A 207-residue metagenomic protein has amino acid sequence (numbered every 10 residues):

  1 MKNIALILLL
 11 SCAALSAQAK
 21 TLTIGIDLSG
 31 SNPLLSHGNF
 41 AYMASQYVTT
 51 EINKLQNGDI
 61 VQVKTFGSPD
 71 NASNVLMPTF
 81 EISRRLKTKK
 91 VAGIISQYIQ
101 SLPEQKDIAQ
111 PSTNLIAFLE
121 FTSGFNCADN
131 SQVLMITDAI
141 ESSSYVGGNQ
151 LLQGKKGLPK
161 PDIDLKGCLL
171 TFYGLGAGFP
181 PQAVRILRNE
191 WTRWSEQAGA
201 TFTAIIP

Functional and structural regions predicted by a protein language model:
M1-I4: Positively charged n-region of N-terminal signal peptides that target proteins for export
L9-Q18: Hydrophobic h-region of N-terminal signal peptides that target proteins for export in Gram-negative bacteria
Q18-I26, G174-P207: P/S/T/G-enriched low-complexity
A19-E81, Q132-L134: Von Willebrand factor
A19-I24, G58-V63, S131-L134, D162-G176 (+1 more regions): Hydrophobic beta-strand segments of well-ordered beta-sheets in folded domains
K20-L35, Q97-E104, C168-G176: Acidic/histidine-rich, surface-exposed loop or edge segments in extracytoplasmic proteins
I82-D129: Von Willebrand factor
I140-N189: VWA/integrin I-like adhesion module and closely mimicked acidic/polar interface patches used
